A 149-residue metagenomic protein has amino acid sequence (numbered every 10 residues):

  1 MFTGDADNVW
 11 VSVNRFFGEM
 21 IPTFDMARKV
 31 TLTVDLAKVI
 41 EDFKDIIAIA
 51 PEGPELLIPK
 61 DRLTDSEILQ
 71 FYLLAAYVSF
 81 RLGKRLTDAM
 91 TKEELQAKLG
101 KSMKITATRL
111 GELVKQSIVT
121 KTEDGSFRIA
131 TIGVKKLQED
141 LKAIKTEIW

Functional and structural regions predicted by a protein language model:
M1-T3: Short, cationic, amphipathic peptide segments
D5-L63: Long, low-complexity, charged/polar intrinsically disordered regions in eukaryotic proteins
F71-S79: Short amphipathic alpha-helical elements of helix-turn-helix/winged-helix folds
F80-K98: Short acidic, hydrophobic short linear motifs in intrinsically disordered regions
A89-K92, G125-T131: Minor-groove-contacting beta-hairpin "wing" of winged helix-turn-helix DNA-binding domains
A97-K115: Short amphipathic alpha-helical interaction segments
V114-D124: A short, conserved structural fragment
I132-W149: Short, amphipathic alpha-helical interaction segments positioned at domain boundaries
